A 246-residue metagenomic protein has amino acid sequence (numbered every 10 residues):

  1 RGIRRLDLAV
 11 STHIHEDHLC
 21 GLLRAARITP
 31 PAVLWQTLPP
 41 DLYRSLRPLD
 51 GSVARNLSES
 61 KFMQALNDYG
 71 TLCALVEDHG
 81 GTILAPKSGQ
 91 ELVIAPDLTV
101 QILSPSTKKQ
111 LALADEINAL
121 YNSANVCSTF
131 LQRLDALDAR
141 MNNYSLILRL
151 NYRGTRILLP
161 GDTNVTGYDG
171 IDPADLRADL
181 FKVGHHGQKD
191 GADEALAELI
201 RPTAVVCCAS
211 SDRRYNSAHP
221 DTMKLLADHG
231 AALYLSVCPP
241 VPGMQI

Functional and structural regions predicted by a protein language model:
R1, L6, V10-T29, K109-A218: Active-site-proximal loop/helix segments of hydrolase catalytic cores
I14, S60-D68, R214, A218 (+1 more regions): Catalytic cores of large soluble enzymes that bind and process phosphate-bearing ligands
C20, R24-L158, S236-I246: Flexible, acidic/histidine-containing loops and adjacent segments that form or flank the divalent-metal
Y43-R47, G161, K224-D228: An exposure/low-complexity boundary signal
C73-E77, D172, M223-A227: Class I S-adenosyl-L-methionine
N216-I246: C-terminal regulatory/interaction regions
